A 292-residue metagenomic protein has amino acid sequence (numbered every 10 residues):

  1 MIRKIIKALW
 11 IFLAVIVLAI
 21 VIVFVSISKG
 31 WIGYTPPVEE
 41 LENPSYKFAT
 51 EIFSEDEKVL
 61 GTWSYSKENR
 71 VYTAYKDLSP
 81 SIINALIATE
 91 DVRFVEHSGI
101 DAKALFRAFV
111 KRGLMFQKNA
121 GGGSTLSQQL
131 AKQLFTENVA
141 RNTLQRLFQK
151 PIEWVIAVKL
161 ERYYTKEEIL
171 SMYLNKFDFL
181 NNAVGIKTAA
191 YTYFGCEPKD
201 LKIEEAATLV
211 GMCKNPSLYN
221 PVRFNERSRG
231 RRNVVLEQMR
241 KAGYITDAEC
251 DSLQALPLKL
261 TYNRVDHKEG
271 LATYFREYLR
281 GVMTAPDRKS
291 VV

Functional and structural regions predicted by a protein language model:
M1-I52, G113: N-terminal type II signal-anchor transmembrane helix that functions as the membrane-insertion/stop-transfer segment
I2, D178, F224, L279-R280: Short linear sequence elements within intrinsically disordered, low-complexity coil regions
R3-K7, I11, I87, D247-A255: Polar/charged alpha-helical tracts
I20-S26, I32, P44-K47, K58-V59 (+2 more regions): N-terminal start-of-chain detector that recognizes signal peptides and the immediate post-cleavage beginning
P37-V38, S217, L258: Hydrophobic residues in alpha-helical membrane-spanning segments
K47-A49, F53-T246, A285: Peptidoglycan glycan-strand catalytic modules in the bacterial/periplasmic cell-wall system
R229-R288: Long, well-ordered, tryptophan-enriched scaffold segments
V291-V292: Conserved small/polar residues in nucleotide/adenosyl-binding loops
